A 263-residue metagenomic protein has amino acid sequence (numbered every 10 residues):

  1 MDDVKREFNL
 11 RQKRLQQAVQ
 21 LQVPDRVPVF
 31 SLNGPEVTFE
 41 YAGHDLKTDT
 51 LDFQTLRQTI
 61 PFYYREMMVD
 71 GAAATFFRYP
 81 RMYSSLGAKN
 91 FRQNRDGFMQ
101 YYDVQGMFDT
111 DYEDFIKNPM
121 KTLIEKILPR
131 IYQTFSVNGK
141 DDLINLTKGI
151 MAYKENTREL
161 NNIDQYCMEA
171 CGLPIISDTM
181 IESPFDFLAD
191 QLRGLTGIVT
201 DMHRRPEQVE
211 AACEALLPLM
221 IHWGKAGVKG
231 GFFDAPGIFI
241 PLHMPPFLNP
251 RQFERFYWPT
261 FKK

Functional and structural regions predicted by a protein language model:
M1-K263: Catalytic cores of TIM-barrel enzymes
